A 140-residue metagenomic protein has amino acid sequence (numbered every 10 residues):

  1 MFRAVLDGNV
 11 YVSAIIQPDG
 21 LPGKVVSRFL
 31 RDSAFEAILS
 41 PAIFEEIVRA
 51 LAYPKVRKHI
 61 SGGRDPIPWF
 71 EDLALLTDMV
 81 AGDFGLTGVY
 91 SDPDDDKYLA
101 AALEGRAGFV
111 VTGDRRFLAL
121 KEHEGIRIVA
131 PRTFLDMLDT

Functional and structural regions predicted by a protein language model:
M1-L39: Short, well-structured N-terminal submotif of metal-dependent ribonuclease cores
G8, P41, G113-R115: Short secondary-structure boundary segments
Y11-V12, F44, V56, F117 (+1 more regions): A generic structural signal for short hydrophobic patches within well-formed alpha-helices
S13-I15, R57-K58, G85-S91: Short, flexible loop segments at the rims of nucleotide/cofactor-binding pockets, characterized by
G20, I38, R64, V89 (+1 more regions): Residues at secondary-structure transition points
R28-G85: PIN-domain endoribonuclease scaffold, especially VapC-family toxins
A74-F109, R115: Active-site neighborhoods of divalent-metal-dependent phosphate/nucleic-acid chemistry enzymes
L103-V111, R115-T140: Acidic, PIN/NYN-like endoribonuclease modules and their adjacent C-terminal/linker elements
